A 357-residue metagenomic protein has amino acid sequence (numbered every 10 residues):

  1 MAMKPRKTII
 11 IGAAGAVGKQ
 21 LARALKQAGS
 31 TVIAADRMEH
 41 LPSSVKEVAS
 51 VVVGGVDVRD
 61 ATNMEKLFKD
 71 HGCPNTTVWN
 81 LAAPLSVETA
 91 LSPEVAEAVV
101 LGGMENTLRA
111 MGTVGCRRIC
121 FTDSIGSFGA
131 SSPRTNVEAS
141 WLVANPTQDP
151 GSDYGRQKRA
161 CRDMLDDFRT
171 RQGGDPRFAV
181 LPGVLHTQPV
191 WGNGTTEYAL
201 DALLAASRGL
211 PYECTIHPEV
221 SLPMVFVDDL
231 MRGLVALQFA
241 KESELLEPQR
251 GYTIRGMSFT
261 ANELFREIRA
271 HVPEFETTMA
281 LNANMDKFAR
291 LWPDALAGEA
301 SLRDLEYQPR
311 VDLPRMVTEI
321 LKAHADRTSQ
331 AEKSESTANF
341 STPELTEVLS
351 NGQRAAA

Functional and structural regions predicted by a protein language model:
I10-A28: N-terminal Rossmann NAD(P)H-binding glycine-rich loop of SDR-like oxidoreductase domains
E47-D60: Rossmann-fold cofactor-recognition segment
V58-V99: NAD(P)H-binding glycine-rich loop region in Rossmannoid oxidoreductase-like domains and their noncatalytic homologs
R59, L91, V95-N106, Q148 (+2 more regions): Glycine-rich NAD(P)-binding loop of the Rossmann-fold in SDR/ketoreductase-type enzymes
N80, E105-D153: Conserved Rossmann-fold NAD(P)-dependent oxidoreductase catalytic core, especially the SDR/UDP-sugar
T89, N145-T147, P182-W191, D201-V225 (+1 more regions): A conserved pocket-lining segment of Rossmann-fold NAD(P)-dependent short-chain dehydrogenase/reductase
R162-P189: Conserved beta-loop-beta element that borders a ligand/cofactor-binding pocket
T215-H217, P223-A357: C-terminal substrate-binding subdomain of Rossmann-fold SDR/epimerase-dehydratase oxidoreductases
